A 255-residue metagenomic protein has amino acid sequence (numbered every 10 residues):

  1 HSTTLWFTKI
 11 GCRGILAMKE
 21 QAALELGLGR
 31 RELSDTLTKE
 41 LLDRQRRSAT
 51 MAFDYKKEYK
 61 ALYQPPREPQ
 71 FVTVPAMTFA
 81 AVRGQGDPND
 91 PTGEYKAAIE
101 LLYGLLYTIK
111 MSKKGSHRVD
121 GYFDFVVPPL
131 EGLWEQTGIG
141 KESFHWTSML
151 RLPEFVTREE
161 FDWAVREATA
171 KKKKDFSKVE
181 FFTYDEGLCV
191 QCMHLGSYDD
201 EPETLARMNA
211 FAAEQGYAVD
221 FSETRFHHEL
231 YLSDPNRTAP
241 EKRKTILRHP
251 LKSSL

Functional and structural regions predicted by a protein language model:
E32-T50: Short, Lys/Arg-enriched N-terminal segments with co-localized hydrophobic residues within the first ~10-30 amino acids
T50-L255: A solvent-exposed interaction/effector surface
